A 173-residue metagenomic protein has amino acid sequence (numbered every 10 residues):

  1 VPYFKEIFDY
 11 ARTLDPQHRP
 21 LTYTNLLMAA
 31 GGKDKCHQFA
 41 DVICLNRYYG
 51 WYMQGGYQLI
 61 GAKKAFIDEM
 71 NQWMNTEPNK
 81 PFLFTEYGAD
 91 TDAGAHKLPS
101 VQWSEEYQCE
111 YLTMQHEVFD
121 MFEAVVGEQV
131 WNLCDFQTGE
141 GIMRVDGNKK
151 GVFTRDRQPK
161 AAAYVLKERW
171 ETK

Functional and structural regions predicted by a protein language model:
P2-K173: Substrate-binding clefts and catalytic carboxylate motifs of secreted carbohydrate-active enzymes
